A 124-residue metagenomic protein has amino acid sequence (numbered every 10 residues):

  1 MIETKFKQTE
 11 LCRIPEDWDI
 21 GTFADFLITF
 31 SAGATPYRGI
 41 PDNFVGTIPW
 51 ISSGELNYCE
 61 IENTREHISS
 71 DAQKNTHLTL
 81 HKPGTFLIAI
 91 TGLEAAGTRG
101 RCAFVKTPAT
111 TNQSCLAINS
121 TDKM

Functional and structural regions predicted by a protein language model:
M1: Acidic, mature catalytic/reactive cores of soluble proteins
T4-A34: Non-catalytic DNA-recognition/assembly elements of restriction-modification systems
A24-M124: DNA target-recognition domains and sequence-specific DNA-contacting regions of bacterial/archaeal
